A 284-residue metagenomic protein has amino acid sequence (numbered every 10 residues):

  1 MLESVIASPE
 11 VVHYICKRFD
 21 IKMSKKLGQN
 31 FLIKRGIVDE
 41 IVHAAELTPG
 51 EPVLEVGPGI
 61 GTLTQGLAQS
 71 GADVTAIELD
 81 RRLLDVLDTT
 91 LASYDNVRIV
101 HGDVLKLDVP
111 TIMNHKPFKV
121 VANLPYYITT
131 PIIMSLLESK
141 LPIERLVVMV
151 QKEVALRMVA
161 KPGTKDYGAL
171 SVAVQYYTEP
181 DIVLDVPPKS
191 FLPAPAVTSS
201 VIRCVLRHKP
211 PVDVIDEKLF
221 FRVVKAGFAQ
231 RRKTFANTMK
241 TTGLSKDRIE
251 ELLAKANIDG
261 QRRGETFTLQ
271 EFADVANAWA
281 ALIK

Functional and structural regions predicted by a protein language model:
M1-K225, A254, E265, D274 (+1 more regions): Catalytic cores of RNA-modifying enzymes
S200, C204-L206, V212-E250, D259 (+1 more regions): An accessory alpha-helical subdomain
